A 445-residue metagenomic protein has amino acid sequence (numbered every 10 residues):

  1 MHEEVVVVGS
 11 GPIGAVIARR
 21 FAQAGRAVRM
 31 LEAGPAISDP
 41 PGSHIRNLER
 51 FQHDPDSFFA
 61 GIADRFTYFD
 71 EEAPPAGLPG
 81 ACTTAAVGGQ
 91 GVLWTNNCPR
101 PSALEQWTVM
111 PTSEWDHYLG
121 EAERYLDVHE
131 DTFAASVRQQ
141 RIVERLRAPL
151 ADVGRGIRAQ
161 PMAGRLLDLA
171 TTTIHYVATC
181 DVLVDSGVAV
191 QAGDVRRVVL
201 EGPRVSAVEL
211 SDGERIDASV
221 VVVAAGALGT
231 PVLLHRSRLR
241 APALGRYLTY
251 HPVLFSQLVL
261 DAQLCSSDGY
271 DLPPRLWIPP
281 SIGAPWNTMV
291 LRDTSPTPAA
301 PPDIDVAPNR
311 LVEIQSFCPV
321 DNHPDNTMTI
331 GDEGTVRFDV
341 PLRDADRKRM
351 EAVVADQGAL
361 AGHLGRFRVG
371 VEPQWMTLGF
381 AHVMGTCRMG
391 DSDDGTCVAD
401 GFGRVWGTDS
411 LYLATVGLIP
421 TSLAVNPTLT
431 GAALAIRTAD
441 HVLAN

Functional and structural regions predicted by a protein language model:
M1-L104, R240-L260, S266: N-terminal glycine-rich phosphate/pyrophosphate-binding loop and immediately adjacent elements
S10, S206, D346, A424-G431: Alpha-helix N-cap/helix-initiation motif
G11-P12, L228, L418: Residue-level detector of alpha-helix initiation sites
R20-Q23, A27, G34-I45, V198 (+5 more regions): Glycine-rich loop(s) and the adjacent beta-strand/alpha-helix scaffold that form part
F66-A81, G88-Q90, P99, A241-E351 (+3 more regions): FAD cofactor-binding and catalytic pocket of flavoenzymes
A103-L104, M110-G202, M376-R388: Conserved redox-cofactor binding core of oxidoreductases
P161-G164, Q191-E201, R349-S422, T428: A glycine-rich dinucleotide-binding beta-alpha-beta segment and adjacent secondary-structure elements that constitute
